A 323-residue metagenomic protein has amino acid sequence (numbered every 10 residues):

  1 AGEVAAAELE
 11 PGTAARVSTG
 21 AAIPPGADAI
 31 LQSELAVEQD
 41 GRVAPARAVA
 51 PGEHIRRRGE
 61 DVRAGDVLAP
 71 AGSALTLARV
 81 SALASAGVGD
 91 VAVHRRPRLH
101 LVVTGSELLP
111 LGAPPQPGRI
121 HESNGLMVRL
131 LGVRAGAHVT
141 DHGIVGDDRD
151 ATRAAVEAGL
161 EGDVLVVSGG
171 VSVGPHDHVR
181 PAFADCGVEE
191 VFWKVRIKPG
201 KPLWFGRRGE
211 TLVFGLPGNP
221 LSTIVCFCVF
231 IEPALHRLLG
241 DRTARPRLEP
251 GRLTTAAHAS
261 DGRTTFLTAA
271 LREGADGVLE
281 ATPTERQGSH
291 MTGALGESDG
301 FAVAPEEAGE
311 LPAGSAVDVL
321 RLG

Functional and structural regions predicted by a protein language model:
A1-D141, G146, A158, E285 (+2 more regions): Short, glycine/charged-enriched hinge/interface segments at domain edges or termini
G2, I23, V43, V62 (+1 more regions): Flexible glycine/proline-rich
A15, H54, E60, V67 (+10 more regions): Short, flexible coil/turn micro-motifs enriched in small/turn-prone residues
P25, S33, A78-S81, G112-P114 (+8 more regions): A generic "cationic amphipathic patch" detector
A29, I55-D61, T76, R95 (+12 more regions): Generic structural signal for well-ordered, non-membrane alpha-helical segments in soluble metabolic enzymes
R57, A64-P70, A82-S85, M127-R134 (+7 more regions): Alpha-helical scaffold segments in soluble metabolic enzymes
A92-L216, P220-V225: Helix-rich terminal scaffold detector
